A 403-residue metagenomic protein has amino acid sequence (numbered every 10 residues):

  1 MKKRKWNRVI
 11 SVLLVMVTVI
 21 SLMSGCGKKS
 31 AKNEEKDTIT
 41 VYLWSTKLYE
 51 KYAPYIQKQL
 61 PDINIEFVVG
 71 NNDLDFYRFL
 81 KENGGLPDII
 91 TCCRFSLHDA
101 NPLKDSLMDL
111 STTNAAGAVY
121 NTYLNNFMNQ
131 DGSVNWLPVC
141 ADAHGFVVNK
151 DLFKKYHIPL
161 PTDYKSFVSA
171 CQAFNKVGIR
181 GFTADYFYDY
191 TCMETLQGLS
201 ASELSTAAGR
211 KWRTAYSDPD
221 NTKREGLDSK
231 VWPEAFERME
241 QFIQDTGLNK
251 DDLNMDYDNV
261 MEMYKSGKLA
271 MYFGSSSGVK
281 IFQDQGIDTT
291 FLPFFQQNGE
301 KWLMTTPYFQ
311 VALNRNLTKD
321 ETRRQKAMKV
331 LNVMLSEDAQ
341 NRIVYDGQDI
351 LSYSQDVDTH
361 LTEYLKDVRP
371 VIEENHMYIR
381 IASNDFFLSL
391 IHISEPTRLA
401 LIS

Functional and structural regions predicted by a protein language model:
K58, N64, S133, Y156 (+1 more regions): Extracytoplasmic/periplasmic substrate-recognition and gating elements
K58-T122, D151-T162, E262-M263, A270-M271 (+1 more regions): Extracytoplasmic "Venus flytrap"/periplasmic binding protein-like
P87-D88, A116-D151, R180-G181, F295-M304 (+1 more regions): A structural signal for short loop-to-beta-strand junctions that line the ligand-binding cleft of periplasmic/secreted
C93-H144, P159, V168, T195 (+2 more regions): Hinge/lid segment of periplasmic solute-binding proteins
N135, V168-R224: Extracytoplasmic/periplasmic solute-binding protein
T214-L253: Glycine-centered hinge/linker elements that transmit conformational signals in sensory and ligand-binding systems
T289-L292, V344-L390: Long, aromatic- and glycine/proline-rich binding clefts that accommodate carbohydrate-like moieties
I391-I402: Single conserved hydrophobic/aromatic residue that forms the stacking wall/gate of nucleotide- or nucleobase-binding
